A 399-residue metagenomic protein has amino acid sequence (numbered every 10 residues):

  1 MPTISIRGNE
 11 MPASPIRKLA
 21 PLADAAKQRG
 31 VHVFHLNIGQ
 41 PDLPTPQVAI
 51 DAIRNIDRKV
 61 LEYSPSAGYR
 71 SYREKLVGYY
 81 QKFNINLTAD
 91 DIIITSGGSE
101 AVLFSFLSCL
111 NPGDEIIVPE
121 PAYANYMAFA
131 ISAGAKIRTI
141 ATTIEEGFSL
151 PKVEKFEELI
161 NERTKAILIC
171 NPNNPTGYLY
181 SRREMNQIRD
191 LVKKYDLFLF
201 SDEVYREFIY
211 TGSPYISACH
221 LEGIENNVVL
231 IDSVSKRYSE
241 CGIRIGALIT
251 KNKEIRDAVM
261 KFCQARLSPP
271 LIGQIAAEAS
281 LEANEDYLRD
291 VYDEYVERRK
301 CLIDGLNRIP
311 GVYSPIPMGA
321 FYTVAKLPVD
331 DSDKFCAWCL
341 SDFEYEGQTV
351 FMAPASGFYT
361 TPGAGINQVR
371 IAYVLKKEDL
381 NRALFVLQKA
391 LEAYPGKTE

Functional and structural regions predicted by a protein language model:
P2-I4, G8-S14, L19-F34, I38-I56 (+1 more regions): PLP-dependent class I/II
K59: Basic nucleic-acid-binding alpha-helical/helix-turn surface characteristic of O6-alkylguanine DNA
Y63-S96: Conserved N-terminal alpha-helix of the aminotransferase class I/II PLP-enzyme fold
